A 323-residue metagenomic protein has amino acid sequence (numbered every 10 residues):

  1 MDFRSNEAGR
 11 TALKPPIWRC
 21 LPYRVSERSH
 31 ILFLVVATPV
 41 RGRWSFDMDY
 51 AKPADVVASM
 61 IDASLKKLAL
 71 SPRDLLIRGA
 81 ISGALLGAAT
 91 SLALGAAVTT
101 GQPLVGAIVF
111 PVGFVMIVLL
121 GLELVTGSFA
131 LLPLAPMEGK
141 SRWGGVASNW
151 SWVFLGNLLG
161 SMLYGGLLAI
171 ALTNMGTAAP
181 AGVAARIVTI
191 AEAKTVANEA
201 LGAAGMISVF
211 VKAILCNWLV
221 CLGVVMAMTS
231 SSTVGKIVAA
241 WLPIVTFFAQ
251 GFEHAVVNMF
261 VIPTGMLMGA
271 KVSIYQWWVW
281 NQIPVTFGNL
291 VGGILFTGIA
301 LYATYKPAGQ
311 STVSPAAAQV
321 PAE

Functional and structural regions predicted by a protein language model:
D2, N6-E7, K14, E27 (+1 more regions): Intrinsically disordered, low-complexity polyampholyte segments enriched for Lys and acidic residues
R4-A8, L32-L34, A318: Generic signature of intrinsically disordered, low-complexity, basic-rich segments and short cationic peptides
N6, P15-I17, R41, N149 (+2 more regions): Intrinsically disordered regions, especially transient/low-confidence alpha-helical propensity segments and coil-helix
A8-A12, A37-T38: Ala/Thr-enriched low-complexity intrinsically disordered regions
R24-D47: Short, Lys/Arg-enriched N-terminal segments with co-localized hydrophobic residues within the first ~10-30 amino acids
F46-E323: Alpha-helical transmembrane segments and their helix-helix packing motifs
